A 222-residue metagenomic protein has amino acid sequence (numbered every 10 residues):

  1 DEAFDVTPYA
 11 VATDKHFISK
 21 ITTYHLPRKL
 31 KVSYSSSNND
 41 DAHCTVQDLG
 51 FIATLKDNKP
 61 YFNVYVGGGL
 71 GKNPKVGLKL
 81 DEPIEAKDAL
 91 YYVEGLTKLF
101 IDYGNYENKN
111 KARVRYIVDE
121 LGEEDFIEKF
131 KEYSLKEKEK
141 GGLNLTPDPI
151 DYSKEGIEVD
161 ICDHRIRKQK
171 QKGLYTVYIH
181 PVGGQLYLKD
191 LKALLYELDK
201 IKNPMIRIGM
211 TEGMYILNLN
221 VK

Functional and structural regions predicted by a protein language model:
D1-K222: Peripheral terminal and linker regions in Fe-S/redox and tRNA-modifying enzymes
